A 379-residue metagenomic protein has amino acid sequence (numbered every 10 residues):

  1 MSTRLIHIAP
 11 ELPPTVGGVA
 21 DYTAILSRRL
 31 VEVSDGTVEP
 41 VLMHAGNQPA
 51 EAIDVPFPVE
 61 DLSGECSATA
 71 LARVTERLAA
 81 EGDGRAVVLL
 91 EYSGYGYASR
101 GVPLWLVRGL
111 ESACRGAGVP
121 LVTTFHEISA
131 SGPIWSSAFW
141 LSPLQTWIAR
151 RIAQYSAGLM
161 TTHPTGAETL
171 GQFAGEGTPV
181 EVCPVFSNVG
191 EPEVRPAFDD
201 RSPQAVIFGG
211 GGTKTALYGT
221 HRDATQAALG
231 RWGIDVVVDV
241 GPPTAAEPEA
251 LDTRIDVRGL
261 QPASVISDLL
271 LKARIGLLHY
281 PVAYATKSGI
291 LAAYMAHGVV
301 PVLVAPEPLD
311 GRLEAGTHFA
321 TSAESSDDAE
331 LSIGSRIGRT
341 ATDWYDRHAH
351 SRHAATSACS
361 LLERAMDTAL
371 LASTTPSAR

Functional and structural regions predicted by a protein language model:
M1-Q48, I53-P56, E60, D83 (+3 more regions): N-terminal subdomain of nucleotide-sugar transferases
E65-C66, P242-A245, I255-L270: Conserved active-site histidine-acidic residue motif and adjacent donor-binding/catalytic loop of glycosyltransferases
R108-G116, F139-L159: Membrane-proximal helix-turn-helix segments that form the acceptor-binding/catalytic region of lipid-linked
P120-V122, A130-R151, V189, T215: Nucleotide-sugar donor phosphate/pyrophosphate-binding loop at the beta->alpha transition of glycosyltransferases
A153-F198, Q204, F208-G209: Donor nucleotide-sugar binding/catalytic pocket of nucleotide-sugar-dependent glycosyltransferases
V189-E249, A263: Conserved catalytic-core segment of nucleotide-activated headgroup transferases in glycan assembly
L270-A285: Acidic donor-binding loop of glycosyltransferase active sites
E324, D328-L370: A charged, aromatic-enriched C-terminal amphipathic alpha-helix characteristic of glycosyltransferases across folds
